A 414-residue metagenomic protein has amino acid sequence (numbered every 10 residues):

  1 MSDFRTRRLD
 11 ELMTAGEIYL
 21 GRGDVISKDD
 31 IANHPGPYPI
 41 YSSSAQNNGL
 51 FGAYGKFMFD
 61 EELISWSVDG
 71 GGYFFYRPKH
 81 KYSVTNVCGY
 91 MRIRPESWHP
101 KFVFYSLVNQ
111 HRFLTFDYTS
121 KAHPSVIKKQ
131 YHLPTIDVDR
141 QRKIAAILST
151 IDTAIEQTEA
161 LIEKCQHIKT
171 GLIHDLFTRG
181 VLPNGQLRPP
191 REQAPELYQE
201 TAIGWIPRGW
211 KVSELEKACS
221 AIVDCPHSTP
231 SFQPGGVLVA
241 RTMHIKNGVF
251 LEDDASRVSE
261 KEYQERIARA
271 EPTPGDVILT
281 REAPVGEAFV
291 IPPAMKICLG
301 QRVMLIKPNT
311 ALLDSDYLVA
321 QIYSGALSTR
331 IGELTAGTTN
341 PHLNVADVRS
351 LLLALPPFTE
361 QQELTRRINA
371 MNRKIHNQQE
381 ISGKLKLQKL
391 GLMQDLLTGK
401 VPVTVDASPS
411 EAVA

Functional and structural regions predicted by a protein language model:
M1-A45, V138, E196-D224, S350 (+3 more regions): Non-catalytic DNA-recognition/assembly elements of restriction-modification systems
M1-T6, T135-P190, S350, A354-A414: Amphipathic alpha-helical coiled-coil/heptad-repeat segments
G23-I26, N47-V84, P100-Y105, H111-Y118 (+5 more regions): Short, ligand-facing micro-motifs at secondary-structure edges
G49, K261-I267: Short alpha-helix capping/helix-loop boundary micro-motifs
Y82-C88, D117-D139, R281, I297-M304 (+2 more regions): A short glycine-rich beta-alpha junction/loop motif
Q233-L251: Short beta-strand/loop turn elements enriched in aromatics
R266-I267, P292-A294, T338: A structural connector/turn signal
E271-P272: Short, well-ordered loop/turn sites that connect or cap secondary structure elements
